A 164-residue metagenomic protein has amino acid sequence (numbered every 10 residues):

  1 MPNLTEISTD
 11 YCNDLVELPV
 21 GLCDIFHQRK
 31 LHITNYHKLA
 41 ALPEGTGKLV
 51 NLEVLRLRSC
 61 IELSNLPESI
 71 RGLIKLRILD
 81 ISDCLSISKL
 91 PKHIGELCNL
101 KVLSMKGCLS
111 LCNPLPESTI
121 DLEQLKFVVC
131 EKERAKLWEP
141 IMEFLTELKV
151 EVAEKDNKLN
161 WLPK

Functional and structural regions predicted by a protein language model:
M1-N113, E117-K164: Predominantly recognizes leucine-rich repeat
